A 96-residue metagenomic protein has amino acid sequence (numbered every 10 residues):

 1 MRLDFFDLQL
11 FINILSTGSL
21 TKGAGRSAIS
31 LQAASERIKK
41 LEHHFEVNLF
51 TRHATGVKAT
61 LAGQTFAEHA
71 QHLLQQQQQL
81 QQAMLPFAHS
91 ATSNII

Functional and structural regions predicted by a protein language model:
D7-I14, F66: Short alpha-helical "packing" element that flanks the helix-turn-helix/winged-helix DNA-binding module
I12-A28: Short helix-boundary/capping micro-motifs
G25-R26, H43, Q64: Alpha-helical residues within the helix-turn-helix
E42-A59: A short LG(V/I)-centered, amphipathic sequence patch enriched for acidic residue(s) preceding the LG motif
A62-Q79, A83, F87: Short, solvent-exposed amphipathic helices
L85-I96: Interdomain hinge and pocket-entrance segments immediately C-terminal to HTH DNA-binding domains
